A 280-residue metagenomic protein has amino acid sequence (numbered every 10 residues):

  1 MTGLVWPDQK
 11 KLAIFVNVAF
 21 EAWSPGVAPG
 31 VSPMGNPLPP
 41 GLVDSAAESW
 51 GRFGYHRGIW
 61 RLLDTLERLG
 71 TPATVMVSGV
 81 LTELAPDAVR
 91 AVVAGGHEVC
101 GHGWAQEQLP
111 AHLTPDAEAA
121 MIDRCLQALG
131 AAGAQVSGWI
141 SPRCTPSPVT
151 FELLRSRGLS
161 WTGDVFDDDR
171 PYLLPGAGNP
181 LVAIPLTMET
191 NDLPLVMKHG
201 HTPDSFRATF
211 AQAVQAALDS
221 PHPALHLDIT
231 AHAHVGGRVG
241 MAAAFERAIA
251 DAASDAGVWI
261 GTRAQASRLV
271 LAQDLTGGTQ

Functional and structural regions predicted by a protein language model:
M1-G138, R143-V182, R207-I229, V235-Q280: Catalytic alpha-helical scaffold of carbohydrate-active enzymes acting on polysaccharides/glycoconjugates
P185-A216: A conserved mid-domain beta-alpha-beta active-site/ligand-binding segment of alpha/beta enzyme cores
